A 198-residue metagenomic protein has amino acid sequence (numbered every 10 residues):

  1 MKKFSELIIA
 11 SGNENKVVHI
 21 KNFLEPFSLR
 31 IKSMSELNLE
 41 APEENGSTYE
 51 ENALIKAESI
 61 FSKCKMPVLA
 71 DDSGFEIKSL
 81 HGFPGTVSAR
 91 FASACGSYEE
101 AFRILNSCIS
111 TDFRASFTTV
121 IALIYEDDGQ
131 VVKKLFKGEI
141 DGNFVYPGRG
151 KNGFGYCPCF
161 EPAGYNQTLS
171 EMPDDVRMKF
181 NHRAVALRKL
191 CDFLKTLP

Functional and structural regions predicted by a protein language model:
K2-I8, N15-P198: Anionic-ligand binding patches
